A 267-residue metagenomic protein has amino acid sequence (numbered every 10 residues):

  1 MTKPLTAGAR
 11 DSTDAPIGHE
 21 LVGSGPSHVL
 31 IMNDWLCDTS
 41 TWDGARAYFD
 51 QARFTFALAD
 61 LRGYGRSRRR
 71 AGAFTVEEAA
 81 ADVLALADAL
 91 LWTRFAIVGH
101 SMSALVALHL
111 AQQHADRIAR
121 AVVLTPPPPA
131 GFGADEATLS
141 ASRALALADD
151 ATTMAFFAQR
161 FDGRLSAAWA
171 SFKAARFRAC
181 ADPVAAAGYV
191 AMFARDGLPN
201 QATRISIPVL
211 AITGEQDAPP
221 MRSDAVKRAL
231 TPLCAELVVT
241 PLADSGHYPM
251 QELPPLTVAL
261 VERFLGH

Functional and structural regions predicted by a protein language model:
M1-L30, Q51-F54, W92-T93, G197 (+2 more regions): Alpha/beta-hydrolase fold catalytic core
G18-R69: Conserved HGGG/HGGXW glycine-rich cap/lid loop of the alpha/beta-hydrolase fold
E77-F95: Conserved acidic catalytic loop of the alpha/beta-hydrolase fold
G99, S103, A107: Gly/Ala-rich beta-loop-alpha elbow adjacent to hydrolase catalytic centers
L108, Q112-Q113, I118-A148: Flexible "cap/lid" loop of the alpha/beta hydrolase fold
F132-A137, A148-R204: Conserved alpha/beta-hydrolase catalytic His-Asp/Glu region
L210-S245: Conserved loop-alpha-helix segment in the C-terminal half of the alpha/beta-hydrolase fold that carries the catalytic
S245-P254, V258: Catalytic histidine-centered segment of alpha/beta-hydrolase-like enzymes
